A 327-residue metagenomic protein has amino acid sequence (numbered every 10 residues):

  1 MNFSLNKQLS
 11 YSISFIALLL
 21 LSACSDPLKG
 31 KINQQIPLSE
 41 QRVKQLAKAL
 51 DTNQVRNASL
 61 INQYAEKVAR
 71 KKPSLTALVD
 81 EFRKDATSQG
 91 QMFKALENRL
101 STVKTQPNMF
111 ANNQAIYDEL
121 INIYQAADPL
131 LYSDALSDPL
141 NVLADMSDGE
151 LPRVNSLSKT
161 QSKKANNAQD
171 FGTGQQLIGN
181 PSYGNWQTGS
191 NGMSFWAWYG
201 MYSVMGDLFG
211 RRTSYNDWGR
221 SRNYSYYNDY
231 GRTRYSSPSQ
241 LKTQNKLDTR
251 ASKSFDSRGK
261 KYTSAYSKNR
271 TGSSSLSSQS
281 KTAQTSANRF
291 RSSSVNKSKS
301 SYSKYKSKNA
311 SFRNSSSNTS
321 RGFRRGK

Functional and structural regions predicted by a protein language model:
N2-I13: Bacterial N-terminal signal peptides that target proteins for export
L20-A23: C-terminal motif of bacterial Sec signal peptides marking the signal peptidase cleavage site
S25-R232: N-terminal low-complexity segments enriched in Gly/Pro/Tyr/Ser
Y227-K327: Intrinsically disordered, low-complexity segments
